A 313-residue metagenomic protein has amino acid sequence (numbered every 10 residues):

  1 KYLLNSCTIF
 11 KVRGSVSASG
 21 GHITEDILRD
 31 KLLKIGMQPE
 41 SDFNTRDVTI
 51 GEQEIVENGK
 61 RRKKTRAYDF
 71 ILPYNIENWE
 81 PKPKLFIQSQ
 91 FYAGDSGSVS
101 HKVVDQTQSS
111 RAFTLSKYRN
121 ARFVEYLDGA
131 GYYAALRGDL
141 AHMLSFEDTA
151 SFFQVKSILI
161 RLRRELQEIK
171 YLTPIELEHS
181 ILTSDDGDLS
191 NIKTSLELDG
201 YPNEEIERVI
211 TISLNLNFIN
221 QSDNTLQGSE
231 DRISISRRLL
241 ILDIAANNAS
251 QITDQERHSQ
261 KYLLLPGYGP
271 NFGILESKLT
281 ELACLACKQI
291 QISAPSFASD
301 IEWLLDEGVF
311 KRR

Functional and structural regions predicted by a protein language model:
K1-G36, L177-V209, L216-N217, Q221-Q260 (+3 more regions): Interdomain/boundary linker segments immediately adjacent to catalytic/signaling cores
P39-S180: Catalytic core segments in nucleotide and nucleic-acid processing enzymes
F70-L72, S213, F310: Short beta-strand element of the conserved SAM-dependent methyltransferase core
